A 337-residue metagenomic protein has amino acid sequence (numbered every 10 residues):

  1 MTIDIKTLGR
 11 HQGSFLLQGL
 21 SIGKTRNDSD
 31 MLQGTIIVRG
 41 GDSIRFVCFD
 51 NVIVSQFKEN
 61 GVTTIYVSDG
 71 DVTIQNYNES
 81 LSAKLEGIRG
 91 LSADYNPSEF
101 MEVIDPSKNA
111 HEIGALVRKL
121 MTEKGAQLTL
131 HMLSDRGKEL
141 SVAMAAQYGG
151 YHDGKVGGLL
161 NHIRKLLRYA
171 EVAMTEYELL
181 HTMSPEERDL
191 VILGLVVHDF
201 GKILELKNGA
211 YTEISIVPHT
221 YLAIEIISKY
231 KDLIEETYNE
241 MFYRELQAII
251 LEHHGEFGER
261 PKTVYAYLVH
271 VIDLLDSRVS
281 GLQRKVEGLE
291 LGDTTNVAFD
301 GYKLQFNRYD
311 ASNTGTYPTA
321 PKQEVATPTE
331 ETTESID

Functional and structural regions predicted by a protein language model:
M1-T7: OB/S1-fold single-stranded nucleic-acid-binding modules and their adjacent gly/ser/pro-rich low-complexity linkers
T7-D28: Structural detector for short beta-strands of small beta-barrel domains
L8-R10, D50-D69: Short nucleic-acid-contacting surface segments enriched for D/E, G, S/T with interspersed K/R
G23-C48: OB-fold (S1/OB) nucleic-acid-binding surfaces
D71-I104: OB-fold/S1-family single-stranded nucleic acid-binding modules
A93-Y211: Acidic/His-rich, divalent-metal-binding segments that scaffold phosphate/diphosphate chemistry
E178-L179, M183-G288: Divalent metal-dependent catalytic cores for phosphoryl transfer on phosphate-bearing substrates
K262-D337: Acidic, carboxylate-rich catalytic segments that either coordinate divalent cations
